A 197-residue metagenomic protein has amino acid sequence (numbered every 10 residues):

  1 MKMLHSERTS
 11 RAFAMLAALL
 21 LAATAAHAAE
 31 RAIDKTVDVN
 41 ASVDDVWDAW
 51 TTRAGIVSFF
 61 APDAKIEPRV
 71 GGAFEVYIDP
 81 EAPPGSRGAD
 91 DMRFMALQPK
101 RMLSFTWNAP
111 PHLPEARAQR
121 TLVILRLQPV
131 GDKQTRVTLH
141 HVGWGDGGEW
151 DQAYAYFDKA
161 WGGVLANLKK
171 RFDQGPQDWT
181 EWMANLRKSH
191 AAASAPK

Functional and structural regions predicted by a protein language model:
K2-M15: Bacterial N-terminal signal peptides that target proteins for export
F13-A23: Bacterial N-terminal signal peptides
A26-E67, A195-K197: Hydrophobic ligand-binding cavity/cleft-lining segments
K35-V37, D63, A89-A96, R120-P129: Hydrophobic/aromatic beta-strand elements that line small-molecule binding cavities or substrate pockets in beta-rich
N40-D44, P68, M95-M102, R126-R136 (+1 more regions): A short, structured loop/turn motif at beta-sheet edges
A54-A89, M102, R187: Short beta-edge strand/loop motif at the mouth of beta-sheet-based domains
L113-K159: Beta-strand/loop substructures that line and gate deep hydrophobic ligand-binding cavities in soluble
G143-K197: A conserved amphipathic terminal alpha-helix motif
